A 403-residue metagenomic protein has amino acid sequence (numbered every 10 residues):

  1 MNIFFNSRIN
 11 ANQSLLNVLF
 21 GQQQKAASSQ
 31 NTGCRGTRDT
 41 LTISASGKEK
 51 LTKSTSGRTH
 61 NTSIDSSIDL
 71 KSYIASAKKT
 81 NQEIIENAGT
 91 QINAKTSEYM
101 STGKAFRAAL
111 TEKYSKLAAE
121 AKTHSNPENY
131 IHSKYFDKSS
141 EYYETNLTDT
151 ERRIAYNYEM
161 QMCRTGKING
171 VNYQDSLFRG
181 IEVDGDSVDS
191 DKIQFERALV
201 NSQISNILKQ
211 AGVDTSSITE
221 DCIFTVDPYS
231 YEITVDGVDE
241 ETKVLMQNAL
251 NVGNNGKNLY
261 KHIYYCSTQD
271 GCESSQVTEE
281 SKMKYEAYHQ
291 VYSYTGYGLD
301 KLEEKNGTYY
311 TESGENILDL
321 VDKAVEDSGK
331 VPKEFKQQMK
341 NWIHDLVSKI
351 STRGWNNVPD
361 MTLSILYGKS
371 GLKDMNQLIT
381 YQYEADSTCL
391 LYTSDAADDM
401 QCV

Functional and structural regions predicted by a protein language model:
N2-D227, Q247-N255, C266-E280: Low-complexity, intrinsically disordered export/secretion signals at extreme N-termini
C222-D239: Short glycine/threonine-rich beta-strand-turn micro-motifs
E240-M246: Short, charged/polar, Gly/Pro-enriched secondary-structure boundary elements
L259-Y265: Long, charge-dense
K284-Y367: Intrinsically disordered, low-complexity segments enriched in Gly and acidic/Ser/Thr residues that form flexible
I365, K369, D374, L378-Y381 (+1 more regions): Alpha-helical oligomerization segments
Y392-A397: Conserved small/polar residues in nucleotide/adenosyl-binding loops
